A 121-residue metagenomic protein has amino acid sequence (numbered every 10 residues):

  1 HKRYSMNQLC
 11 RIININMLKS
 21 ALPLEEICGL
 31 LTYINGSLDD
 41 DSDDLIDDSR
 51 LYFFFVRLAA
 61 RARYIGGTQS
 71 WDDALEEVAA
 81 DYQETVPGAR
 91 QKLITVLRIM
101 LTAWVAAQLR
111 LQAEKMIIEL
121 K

Functional and structural regions predicted by a protein language model:
H1-N35: Basic helix-turn-helix/winged-helix DNA-binding cores and closely related short helical interaction motifs
D39-K121: Intrinsically disordered, low-complexity, charge-dense segments enriched in Lys/Arg and Glu/Asp interspersed
